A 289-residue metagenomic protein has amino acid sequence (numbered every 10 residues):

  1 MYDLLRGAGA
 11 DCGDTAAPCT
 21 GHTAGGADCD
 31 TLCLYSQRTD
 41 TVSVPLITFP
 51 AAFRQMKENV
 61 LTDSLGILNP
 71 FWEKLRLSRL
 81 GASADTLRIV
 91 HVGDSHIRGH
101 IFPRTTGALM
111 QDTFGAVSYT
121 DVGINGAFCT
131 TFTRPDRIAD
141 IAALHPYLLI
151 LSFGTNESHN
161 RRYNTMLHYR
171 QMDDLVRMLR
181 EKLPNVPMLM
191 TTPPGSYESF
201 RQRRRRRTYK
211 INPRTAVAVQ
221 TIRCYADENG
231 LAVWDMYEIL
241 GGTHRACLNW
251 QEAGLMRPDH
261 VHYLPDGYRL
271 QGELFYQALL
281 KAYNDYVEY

Functional and structural regions predicted by a protein language model:
M1-V92, H96-A116, A143-H145, L280 (+1 more regions): N-terminal secretory targeting modules
D63-S78, T130-A143, R170-M178, A216-Q220 (+1 more regions): Alpha-helical scaffolding within the catalytic cores of extracellular/periplasmic polymer-degrading hydrolases
T86-V186: Conserved SGNH/GDSL esterase-like catalytic core that processes O-acyl groups on lipids and polysaccharides
G93-H96, T192, L264: Ser/Thr-glycine-rich phosphate-binding loops at phosphate-binding pockets of nucleotides, nucleotide cofactors
S152, T191-T192: Alpha/beta-hydrolase-fold catalytic nucleophile elbow
T155, P194-Y197: Active-site-proximal loop/turn and secondary-structure-junction residues that shape catalytic pockets, frequently
V186-L189, A232: Proline-centered loop/turn at the N-terminus of a beta-strand
S196-Y289: Catalytic His-Asp segment of secreted/periplasmic serine-dependent ester chemistry enzymes
